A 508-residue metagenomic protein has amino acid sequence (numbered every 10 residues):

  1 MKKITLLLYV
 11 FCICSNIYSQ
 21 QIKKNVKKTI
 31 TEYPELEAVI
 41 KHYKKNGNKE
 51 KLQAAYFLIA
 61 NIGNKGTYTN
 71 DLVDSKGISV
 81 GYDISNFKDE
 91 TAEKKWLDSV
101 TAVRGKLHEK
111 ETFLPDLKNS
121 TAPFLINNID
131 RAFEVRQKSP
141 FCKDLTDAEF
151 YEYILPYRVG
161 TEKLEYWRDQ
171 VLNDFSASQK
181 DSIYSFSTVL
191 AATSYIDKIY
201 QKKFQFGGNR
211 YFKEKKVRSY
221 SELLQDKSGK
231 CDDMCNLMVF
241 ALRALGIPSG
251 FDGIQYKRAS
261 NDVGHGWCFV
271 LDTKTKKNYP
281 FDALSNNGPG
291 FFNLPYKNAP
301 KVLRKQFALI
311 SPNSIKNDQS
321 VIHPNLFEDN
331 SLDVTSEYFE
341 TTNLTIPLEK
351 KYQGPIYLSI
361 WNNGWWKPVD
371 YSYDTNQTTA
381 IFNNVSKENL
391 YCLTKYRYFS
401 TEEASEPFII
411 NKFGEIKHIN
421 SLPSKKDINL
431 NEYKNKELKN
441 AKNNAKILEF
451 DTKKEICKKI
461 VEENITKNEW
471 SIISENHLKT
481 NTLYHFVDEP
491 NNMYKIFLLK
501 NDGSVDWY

Functional and structural regions predicted by a protein language model:
M1-I22: Bacterial Sec-dependent N-terminal signal peptides
V26-I30, H42-G47, S182-I199, Y211-S221 (+1 more regions): Hydrophobic/aromatic-rich core segments of domains that either
P34-A38, N46-D226: Secondary-structure boundary elements
K316-T342: Beta-strand-rich domain onsets/edges
E340-K350, I428-N440: A short, amphipathic beta-strand motif
P355-Y373, K446-E462: Short amphipathic beta-strand segments in non-cytosolic proteins
T378-F399, E469-P490: Short Pro-Gly-centered beta-turn/loop motif in secreted/extracellular proteins
R397-P423, P490-Y508: Structured interaction patches on ligand/partner-binding surfaces of diverse proteins
